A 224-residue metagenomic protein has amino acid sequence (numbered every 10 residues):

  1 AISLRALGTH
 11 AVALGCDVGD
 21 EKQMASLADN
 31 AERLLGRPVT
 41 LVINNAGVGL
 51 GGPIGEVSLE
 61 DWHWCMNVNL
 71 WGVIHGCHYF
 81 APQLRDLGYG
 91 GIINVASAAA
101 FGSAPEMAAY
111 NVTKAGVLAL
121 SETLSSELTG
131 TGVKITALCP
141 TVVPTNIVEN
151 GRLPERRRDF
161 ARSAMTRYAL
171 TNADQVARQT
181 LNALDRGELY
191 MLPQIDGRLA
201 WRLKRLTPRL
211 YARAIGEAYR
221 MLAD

Functional and structural regions predicted by a protein language model:
G15-S26, L59: The beta1-alpha1 cofactor-binding region of Rossmann-like NAD(H)/NADP(H)-dependent oxidoreductases
P53-I54, D61-H63: Substrate-binding pocket helix/loop in short-chain dehydrogenase/reductase
G55, A104-A108, V112: Active-site loop immediately N-terminal to the catalytic Tyr-X3-Lys motif of short-chain dehydrogenase/reductase
C77, T113: Active-site helix of classical SDR
P82, S126-E127: Alpha-helical segment proximal to the catalytic Tyr-Lys
S97: Residue(s) in the substrate-gating loop at a strand-loop-helix junction that position the organic substrate next
G130-I195: SDR active-site lid
